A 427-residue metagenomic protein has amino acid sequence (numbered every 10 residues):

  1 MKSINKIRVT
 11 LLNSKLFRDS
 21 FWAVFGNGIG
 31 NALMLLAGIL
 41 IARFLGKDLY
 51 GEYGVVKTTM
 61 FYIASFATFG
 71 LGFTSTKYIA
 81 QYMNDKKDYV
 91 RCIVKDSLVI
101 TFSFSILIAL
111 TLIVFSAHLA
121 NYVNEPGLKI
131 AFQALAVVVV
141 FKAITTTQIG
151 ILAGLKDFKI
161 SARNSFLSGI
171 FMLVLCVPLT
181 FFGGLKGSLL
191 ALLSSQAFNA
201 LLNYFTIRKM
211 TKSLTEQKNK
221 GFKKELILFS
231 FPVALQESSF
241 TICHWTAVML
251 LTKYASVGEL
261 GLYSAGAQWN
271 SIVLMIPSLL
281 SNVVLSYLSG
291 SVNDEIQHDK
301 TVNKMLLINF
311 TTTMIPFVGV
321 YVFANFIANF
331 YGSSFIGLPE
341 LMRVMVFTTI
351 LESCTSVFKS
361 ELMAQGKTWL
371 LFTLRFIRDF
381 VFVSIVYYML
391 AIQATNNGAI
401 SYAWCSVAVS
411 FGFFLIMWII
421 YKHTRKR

Functional and structural regions predicted by a protein language model:
K2-I4, K95-V123, L173-V177, F181 (+5 more regions): Alpha-helical transmembrane segments of multi-pass membrane transport and lipid-handling proteins
K2-L16, K159, R163, L192 (+3 more regions): Interhelical loop/hinge segments that connect adjacent transmembrane helices in multipass membrane
N13, F17, S116-L135, V257 (+3 more regions): Interfacial segments at transmembrane-helix termini and the short loops linking adjacent helices
K15-F73, I113, L173, Q196 (+2 more regions): Signature of the first transmembrane helix
D19-G30, V56, S65-S116, I130 (+1 more regions): Membrane-water interface segments that mark the loop-to-transmembrane alpha-helix transition
T68-N84, G154, N270-E295, E361-A364: Helix-loop junctions and terminal segments of transmembrane helices in multi-pass membrane transport/translocation
K129, Q133, A162-M210, R378-V381 (+1 more regions): Hydrophobic alpha-helical transmembrane segments
F141-N164, F347-I377: Membrane-interface junctions at transmembrane-helix termini in multi-pass inner-membrane proteins
